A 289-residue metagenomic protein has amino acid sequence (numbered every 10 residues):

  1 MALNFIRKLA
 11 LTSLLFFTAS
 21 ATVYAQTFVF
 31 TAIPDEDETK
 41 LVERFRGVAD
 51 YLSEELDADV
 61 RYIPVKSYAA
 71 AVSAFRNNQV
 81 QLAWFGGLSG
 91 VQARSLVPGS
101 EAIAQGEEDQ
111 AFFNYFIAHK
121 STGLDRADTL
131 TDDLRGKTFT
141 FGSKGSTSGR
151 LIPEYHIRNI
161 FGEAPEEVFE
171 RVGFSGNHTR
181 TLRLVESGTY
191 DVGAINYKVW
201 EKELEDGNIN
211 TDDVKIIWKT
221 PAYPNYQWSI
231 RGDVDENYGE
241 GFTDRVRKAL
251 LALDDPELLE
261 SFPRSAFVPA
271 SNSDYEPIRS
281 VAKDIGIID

Functional and structural regions predicted by a protein language model:
M1-S13: Bacterial N-terminal signal peptides that target proteins for export
A25-S89: Extracytoplasmic small-molecule ligand-binding "clamshell" domains of the periplasmic binding protein/Venus flytrap
Q26-P34, E108-Y115, N208-N237, G241-R247 (+1 more regions): Periplasmic-binding protein-like
G47-D57, D133, S148-F174, K202-N210 (+1 more regions): Ligand-binding cleft/hinge of the Venus flytrap
Y62-S73, G86-L88, A164-R183, P224: Short helix-initiation/N-cap motifs at beta->coil->alpha
W84-V97, R158-N159, L184-S187, D191-T211: A ligand-binding cleft/hinge motif common to bilobed small-molecule-binding domains
G106-G162: A conserved helix-loop-strand patch within extracytoplasmic ligand-binding domains of the periplasmic binding
T138-N159, D244-D289: Ligand-binding clefts/hinges and TM-proximal coupling segments of bilobed small-molecule sensing domains
